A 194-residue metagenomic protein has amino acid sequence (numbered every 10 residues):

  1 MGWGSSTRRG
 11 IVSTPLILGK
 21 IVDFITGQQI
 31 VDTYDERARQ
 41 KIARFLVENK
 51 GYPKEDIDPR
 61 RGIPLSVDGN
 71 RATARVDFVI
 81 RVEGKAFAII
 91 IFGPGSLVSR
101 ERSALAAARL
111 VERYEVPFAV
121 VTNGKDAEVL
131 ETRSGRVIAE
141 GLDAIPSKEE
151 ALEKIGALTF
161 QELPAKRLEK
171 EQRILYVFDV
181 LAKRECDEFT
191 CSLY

Functional and structural regions predicted by a protein language model:
G2-F118, E128, T132-Y194: A short, conserved, highly charged catalytic patch centered on acidic carboxylates
